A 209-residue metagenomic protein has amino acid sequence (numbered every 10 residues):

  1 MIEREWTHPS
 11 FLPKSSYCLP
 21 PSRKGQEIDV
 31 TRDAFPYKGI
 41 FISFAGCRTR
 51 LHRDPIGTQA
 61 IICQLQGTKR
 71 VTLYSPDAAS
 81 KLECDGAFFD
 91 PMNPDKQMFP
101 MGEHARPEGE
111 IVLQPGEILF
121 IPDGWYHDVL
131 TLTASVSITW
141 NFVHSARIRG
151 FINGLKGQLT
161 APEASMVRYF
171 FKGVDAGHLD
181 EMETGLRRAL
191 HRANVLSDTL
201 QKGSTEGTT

Functional and structural regions predicted by a protein language model:
M1-I118, Y126-T209: N-terminal accessory scaffold of Fe(II)-dependent oxygenases
